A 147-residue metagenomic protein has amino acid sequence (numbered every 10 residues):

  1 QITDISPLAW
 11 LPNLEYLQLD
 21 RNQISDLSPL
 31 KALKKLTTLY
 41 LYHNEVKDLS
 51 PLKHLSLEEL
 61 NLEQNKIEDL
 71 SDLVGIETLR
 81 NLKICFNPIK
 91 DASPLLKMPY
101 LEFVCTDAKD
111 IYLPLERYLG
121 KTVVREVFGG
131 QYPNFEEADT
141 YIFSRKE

Functional and structural regions predicted by a protein language model:
Q1, I24, Y40-S50: Short, conserved structural micro-motifs that define repeat-unit consensus positions and nucleotide-binding loops
Q1-T3, Y16: LRR N-terminal entry segment and analogous cap-like coil->beta motifs
S6, S28, S50, S71 (+2 more regions): Short, charged, surface-exposed secondary-structure boundary motifs
L8-L14, L30-L36, L52-L57, L73-L79 (+2 more regions): Leucine-rich repeat
E15-L19, L36-L41, E58-L62, R80-I84 (+1 more regions): Conserved hydrophobic beta-strand positions in leucine-rich repeat
N22, N44, N65, N87 (+1 more regions): Conserved "Asn-ladder"/turn position within leucine-rich repeats
R80, N87, L96-E147: C-terminal capping region of solenoid repeat domains
